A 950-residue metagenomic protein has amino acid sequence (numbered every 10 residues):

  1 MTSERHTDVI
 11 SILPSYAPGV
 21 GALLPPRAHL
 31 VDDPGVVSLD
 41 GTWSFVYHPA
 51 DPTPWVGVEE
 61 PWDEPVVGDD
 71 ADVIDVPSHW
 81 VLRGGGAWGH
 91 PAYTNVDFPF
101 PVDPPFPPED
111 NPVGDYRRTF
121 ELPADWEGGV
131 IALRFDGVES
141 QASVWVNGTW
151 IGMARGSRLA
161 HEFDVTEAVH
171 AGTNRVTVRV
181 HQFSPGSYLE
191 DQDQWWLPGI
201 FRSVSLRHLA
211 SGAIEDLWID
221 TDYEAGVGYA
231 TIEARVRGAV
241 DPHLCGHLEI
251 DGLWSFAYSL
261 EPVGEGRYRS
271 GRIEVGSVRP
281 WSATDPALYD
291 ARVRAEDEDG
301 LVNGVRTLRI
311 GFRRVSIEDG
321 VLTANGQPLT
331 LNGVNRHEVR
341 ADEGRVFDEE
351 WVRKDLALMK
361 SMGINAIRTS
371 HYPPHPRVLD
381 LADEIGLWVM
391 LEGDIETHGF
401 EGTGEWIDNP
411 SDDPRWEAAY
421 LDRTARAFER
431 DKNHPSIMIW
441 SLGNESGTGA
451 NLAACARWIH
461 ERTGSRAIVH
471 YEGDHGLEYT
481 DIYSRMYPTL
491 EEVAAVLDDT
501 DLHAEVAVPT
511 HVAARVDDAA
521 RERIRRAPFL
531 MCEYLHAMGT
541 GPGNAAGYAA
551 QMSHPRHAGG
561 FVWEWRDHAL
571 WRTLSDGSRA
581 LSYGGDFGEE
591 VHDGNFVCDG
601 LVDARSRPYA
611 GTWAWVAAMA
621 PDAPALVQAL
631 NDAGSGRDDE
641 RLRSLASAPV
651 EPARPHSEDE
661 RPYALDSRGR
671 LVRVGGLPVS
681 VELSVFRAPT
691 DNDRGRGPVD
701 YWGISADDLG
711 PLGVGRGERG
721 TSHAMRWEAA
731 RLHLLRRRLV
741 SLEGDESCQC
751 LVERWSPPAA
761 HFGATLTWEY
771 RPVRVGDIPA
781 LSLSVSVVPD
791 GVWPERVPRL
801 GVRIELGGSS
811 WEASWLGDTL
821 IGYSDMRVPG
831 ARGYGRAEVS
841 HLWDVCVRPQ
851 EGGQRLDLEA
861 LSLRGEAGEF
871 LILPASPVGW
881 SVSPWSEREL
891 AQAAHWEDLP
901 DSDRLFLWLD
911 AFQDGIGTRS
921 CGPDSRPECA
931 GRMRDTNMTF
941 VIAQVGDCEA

Functional and structural regions predicted by a protein language model:
T2-P26, S44-A50, A71, L82-A87 (+6 more regions): Accessory beta-strand-rich segments of carbohydrate-active enzymes
T2-V31, W55, G85, T94 (+3 more regions): Extended substrate-binding grooves/exosites of carbohydrate-active enzymes
D8, H79-F106, R155-S157, V165 (+7 more regions): An acidic-aromatic loop/edge-strand motif
L39-V113, V178-A210, G320, W571-S606: Core domains of carbohydrate- and sulfate-ester-processing enzymes
L82, G89, Q182, W281-S282 (+1 more regions): Beta-strand/loop-rich accessory regions of lumenal/periplasmic or secreted enzymes, predominantly carbohydrate-active
W126-G129, V169-T173, V275-L288: Short glycine/proline/serine/threonine-rich loop/turn segments at secondary-structure transition edges
V144-V146, G228-E261, A291, Q628 (+2 more regions): Beta-strand-rich binding/interaction modules
S211-A239, P608-D632, S644-D659, V785: Surface beta-strand/loop "capping" patches
